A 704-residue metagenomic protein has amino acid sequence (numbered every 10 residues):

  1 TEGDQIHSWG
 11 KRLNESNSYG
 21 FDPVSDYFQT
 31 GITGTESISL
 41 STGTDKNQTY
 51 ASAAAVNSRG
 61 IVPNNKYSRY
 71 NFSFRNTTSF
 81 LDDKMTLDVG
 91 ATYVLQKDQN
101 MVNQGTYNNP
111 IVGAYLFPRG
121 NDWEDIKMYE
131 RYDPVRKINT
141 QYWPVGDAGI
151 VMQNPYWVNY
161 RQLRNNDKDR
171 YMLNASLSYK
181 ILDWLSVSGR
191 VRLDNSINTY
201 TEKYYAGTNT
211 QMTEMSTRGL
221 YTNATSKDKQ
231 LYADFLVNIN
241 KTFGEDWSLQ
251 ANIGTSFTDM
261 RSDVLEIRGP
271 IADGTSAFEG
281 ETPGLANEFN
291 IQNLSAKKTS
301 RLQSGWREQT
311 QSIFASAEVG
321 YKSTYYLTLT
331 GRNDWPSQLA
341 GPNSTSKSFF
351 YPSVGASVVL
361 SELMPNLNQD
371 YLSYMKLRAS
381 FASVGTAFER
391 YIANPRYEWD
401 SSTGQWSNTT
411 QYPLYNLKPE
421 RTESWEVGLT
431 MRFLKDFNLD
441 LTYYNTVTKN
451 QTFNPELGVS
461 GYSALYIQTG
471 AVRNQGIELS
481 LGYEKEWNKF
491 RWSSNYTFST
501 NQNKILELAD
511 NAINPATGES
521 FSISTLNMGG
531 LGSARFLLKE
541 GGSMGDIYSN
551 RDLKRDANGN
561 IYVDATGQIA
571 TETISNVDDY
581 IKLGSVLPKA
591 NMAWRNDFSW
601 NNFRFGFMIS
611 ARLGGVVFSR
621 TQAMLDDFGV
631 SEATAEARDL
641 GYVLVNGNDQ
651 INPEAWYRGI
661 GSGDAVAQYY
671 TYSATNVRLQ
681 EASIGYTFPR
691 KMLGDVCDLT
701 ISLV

Functional and structural regions predicted by a protein language model:
T1-N14, N103, L265-T275, I467 (+1 more regions): Conserved small-residue
T1-N64, M101-G105, W123-R164, S178-K180 (+3 more regions): Residues embedded in well-ordered regular secondary structure
W9-E15, V24, Y156, P336 (+1 more regions): Extracytoplasmic gating/loop element in the C-terminal half of outer-membrane beta-barrel translocons and assembly
K11-S41, D45, Y205, Q211 (+3 more regions): Outer-membrane beta-barrel transmembrane domain signature of Gram-negative proteins, especially the mid-to-C-terminal
P23-D26, S58-V62, R75, M101 (+11 more regions): Extracellular loop and loop/strand-boundary signature of outer-membrane beta-barrel proteins
K46-R131, N165-N198, L220-R268, T345-T386 (+9 more regions): Transmembrane beta-barrel strand/turn architecture of Gram-negative outer membrane proteins
N159-Q162, Y171, I291-S312, N394-L439 (+2 more regions): Outer-membrane beta-barrel signature, preferentially recognizing the C-terminal barrel domain of Gram-negative
R261-L294, M364-S424, N438-V472: Solvent-exposed loop/turn elements at secondary-structure boundaries
